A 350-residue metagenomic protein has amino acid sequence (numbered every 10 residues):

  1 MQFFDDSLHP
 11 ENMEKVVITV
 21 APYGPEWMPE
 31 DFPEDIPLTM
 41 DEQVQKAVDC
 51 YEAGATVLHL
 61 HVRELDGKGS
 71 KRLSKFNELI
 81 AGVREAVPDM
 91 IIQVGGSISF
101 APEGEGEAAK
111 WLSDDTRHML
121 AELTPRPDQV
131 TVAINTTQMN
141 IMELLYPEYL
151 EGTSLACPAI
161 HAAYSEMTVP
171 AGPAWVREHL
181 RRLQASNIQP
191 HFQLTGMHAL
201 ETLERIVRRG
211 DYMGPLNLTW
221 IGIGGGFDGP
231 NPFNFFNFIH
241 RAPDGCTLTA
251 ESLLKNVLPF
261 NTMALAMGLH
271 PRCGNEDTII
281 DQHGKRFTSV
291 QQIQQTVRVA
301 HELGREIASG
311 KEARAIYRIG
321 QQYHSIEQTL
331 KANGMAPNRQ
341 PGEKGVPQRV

Functional and structural regions predicted by a protein language model:
S7-D35, Y149-A156: N-terminal small/glycine-rich loop or linker at the start of catalytic domains across soluble metabolic enzymes
P22-Q45, G96-S113, S165-P170, H191 (+2 more regions): Active-site mouth loops of central-metabolism enzymes
D41, F76-P170: Active-site beta->alpha loop and helix N-cap motifs at the rims of alpha/beta catalytic domains
Q43, C50, H61, V130 (+4 more regions): Conserved, mostly hydrophobic/aromatic
T56-E78, W220-G224, I279-Q282: Glycine-rich, proline-tolerant flexible connector loops at the mouths of alpha/beta enzymes
K68-G96, H179, L183-A185, N237-G245 (+1 more regions): Alpha-helix-loop-beta-strand connector modules within alpha/beta enzyme cores
Q129-E276, R286-F287, Q291: Catalytic alpha/beta core domains of metabolic enzymes, predominantly
E201, F236-H240, T262-V350: Structured C-terminal cap/extension of enzyme domains
